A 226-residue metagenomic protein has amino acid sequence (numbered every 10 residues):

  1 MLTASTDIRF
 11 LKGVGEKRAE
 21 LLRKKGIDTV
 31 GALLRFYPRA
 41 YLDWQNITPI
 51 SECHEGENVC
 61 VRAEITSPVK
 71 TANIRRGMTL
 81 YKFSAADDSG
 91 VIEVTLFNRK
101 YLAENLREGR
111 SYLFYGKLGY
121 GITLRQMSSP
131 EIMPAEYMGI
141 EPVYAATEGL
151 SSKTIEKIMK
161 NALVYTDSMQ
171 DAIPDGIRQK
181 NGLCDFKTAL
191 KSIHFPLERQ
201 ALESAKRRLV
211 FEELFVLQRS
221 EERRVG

Functional and structural regions predicted by a protein language model:
M1-K12, L217: Long, highly charged, low-complexity intrinsically disordered interaction regions that mediate electrostatic DNA/RNA
M1-L2, E57-N73, M78: Intrinsically disordered, low-complexity N-terminal extensions of nucleic-acid-metabolism proteins
A19-R23, A32-L33: Short alpha-helical segments in extracytoplasmic peptidoglycan/chitin-binding modules and envelope-associated proteins
D28-Y37: A structured, charge-rich N-terminal accessory region that forms the first stable segment of a protein and links
F36-T66, Q170: OB-fold nucleic-acid-binding modules
T71-R224: Upstream accessory/linker segments immediately N-terminal to the RecA-like ATPase cores of bacterial MutS and a subset
